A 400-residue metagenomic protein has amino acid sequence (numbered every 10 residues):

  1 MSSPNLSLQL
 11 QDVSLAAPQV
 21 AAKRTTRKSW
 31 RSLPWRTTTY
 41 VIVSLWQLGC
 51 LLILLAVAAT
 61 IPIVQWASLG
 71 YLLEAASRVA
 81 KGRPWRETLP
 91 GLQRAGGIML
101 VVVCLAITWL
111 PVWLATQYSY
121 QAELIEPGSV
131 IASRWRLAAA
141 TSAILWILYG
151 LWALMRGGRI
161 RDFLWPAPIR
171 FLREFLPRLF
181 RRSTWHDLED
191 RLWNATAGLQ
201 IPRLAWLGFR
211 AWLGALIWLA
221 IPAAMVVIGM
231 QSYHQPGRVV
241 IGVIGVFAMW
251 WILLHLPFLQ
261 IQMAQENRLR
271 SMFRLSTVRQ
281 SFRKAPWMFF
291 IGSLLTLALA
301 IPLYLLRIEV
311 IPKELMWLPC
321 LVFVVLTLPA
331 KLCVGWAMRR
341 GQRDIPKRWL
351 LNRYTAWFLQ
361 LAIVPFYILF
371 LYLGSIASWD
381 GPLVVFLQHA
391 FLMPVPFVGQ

Functional and structural regions predicted by a protein language model:
S2-F258, Q262-V310, V324-Q400: Helix-coil boundary and N-terminal low-complexity module in membrane systems
K313-E314: Membrane-lumen (extracellular) interface motif
L318: A cross-kingdom feature strongest in bacterial/archaeal respiratory oxidoreductases
